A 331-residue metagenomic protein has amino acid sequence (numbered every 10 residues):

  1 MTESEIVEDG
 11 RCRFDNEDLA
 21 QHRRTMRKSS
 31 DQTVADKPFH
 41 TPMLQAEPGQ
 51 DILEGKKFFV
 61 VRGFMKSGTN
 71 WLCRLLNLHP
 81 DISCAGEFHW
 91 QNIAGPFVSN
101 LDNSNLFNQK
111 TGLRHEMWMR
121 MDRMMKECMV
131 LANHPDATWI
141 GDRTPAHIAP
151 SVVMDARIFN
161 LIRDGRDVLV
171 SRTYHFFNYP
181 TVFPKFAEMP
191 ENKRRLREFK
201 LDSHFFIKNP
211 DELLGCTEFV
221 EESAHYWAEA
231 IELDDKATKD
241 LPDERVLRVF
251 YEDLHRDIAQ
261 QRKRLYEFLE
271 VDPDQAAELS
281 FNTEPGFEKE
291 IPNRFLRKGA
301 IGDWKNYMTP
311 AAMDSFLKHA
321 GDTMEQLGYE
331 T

Functional and structural regions predicted by a protein language model:
M1-V130, H134, Y174, N178-V182 (+2 more regions): PAPS-dependent sulfotransferase catalytic core
F58-V60, T138-G141, V246-L247: Residue-level preference for the first positions of well-ordered beta-strands
G86, L169-T173, M308, G328: Short, flexible helix/strand-to-coil boundary loops that buttress conserved ligand/catalytic motifs in alpha/beta
E116-M124, I140-R143, G215, F219-A230 (+3 more regions): Soluble or luminal CAZymes and related metallo-dependent hydrolases
E127-A149: Glycine-rich phosphate-binding loop used to anchor ATP phosphates in small-molecule kinases, encompassing both
P145-A276, R294-F295: PAPS-dependent sulfotransferase catalytic domain
M189-I207, E278-T323: PAPS-dependent sulfotransferase catalytic core
F268, T323-Q326: C-terminal alpha-helix
